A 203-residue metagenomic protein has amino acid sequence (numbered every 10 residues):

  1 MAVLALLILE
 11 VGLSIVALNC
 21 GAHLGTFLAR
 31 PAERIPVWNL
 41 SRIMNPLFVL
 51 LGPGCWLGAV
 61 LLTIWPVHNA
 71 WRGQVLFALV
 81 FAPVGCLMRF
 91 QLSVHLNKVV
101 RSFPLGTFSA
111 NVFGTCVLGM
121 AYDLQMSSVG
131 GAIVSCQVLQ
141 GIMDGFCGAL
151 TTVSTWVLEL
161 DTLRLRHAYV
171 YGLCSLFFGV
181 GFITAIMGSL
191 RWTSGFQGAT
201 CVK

Functional and structural regions predicted by a protein language model:
M1-K203: Membrane-interface helix-loop junctions in multi-pass transporters/channels
